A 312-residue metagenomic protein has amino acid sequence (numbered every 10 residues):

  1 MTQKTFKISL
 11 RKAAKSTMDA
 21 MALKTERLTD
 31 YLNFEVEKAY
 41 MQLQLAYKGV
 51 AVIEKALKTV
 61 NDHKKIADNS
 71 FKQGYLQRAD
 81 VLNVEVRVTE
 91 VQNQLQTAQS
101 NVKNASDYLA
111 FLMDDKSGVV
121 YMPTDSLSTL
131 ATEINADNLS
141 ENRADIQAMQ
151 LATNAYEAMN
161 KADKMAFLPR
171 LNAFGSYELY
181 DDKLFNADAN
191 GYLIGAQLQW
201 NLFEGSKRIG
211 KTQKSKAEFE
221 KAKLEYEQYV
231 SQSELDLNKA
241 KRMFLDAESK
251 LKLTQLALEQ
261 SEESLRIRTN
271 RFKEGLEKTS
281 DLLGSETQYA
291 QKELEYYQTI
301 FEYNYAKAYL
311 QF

Functional and structural regions predicted by a protein language model:
M1, S9, Y75, M113-M159 (+2 more regions): Bacterial Sec-pathway N-terminal export signals of envelope proteins
M1, Y40, G195-Q197, K241: Membrane-embedded beta-strand positions in outer-membrane beta-barrel channels/transporters
M1-R27, A166-Y192, Q199-Q213, F219: Small/polar (Gly/Ser/Thr/Ala-rich) solvent-exposed segments that form structured loops/beta-strands/short helices used
K15, R78-R87, Q213, T279-T287: Short, charged, amphipathic alpha-helical segments
M21, L28, L32-I53, N69 (+4 more regions): Amphipathic alpha-helical coiled-coil segments
T25, Y31-E141, M243, A247 (+1 more regions): Periplasmic alpha-helical coiled-coil/stalk elements that build and connect Gram-negative outer-membrane
K38, N83, Q150, R170 (+1 more regions): Transmembrane beta-barrel architecture of outer-membrane proteins
N93-Q96, S100, L184-F185, N190-G191 (+2 more regions): Outer-membrane beta-barrel domain signature
